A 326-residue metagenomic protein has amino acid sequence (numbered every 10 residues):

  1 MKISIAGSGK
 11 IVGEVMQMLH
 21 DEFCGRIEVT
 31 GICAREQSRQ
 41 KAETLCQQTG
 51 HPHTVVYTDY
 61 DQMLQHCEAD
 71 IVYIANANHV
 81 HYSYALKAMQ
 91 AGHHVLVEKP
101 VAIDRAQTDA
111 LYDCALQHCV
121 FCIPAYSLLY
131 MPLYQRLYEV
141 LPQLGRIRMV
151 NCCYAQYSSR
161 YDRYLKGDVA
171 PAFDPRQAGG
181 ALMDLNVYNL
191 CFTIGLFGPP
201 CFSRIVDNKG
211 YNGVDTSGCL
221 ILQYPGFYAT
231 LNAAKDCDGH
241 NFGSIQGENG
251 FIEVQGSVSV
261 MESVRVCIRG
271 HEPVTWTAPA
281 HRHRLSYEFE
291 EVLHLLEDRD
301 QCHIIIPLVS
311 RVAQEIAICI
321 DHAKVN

Functional and structural regions predicted by a protein language model:
M1-T49, V325: N-terminal Rossmann-like dinucleotide-binding module
R26, V55, I71, D109 (+1 more regions): C-terminal helix-rich "cap/oligomerization" subdomain common to oxidoreductases
Q37, T277-E290: Active-site loop of classical SDR/Rossmann-like NAD(P)-dependent oxidoreductases, centered on the catalytic Tyr-X3-Lys
P52-C114: Beta-loop-alpha module in the N-terminal Rossmann-like domain of NAD(P)-dependent dehydrogenases, especially those
V97-E98, C122-P124, V254: Hydrophobic residues in well-ordered beta-strands that form the structural core
A110-S127, R148-M149: Rossmann-fold dehydrogenase core element
M131-C201: Predominantly a Rossmann-like dinucleotide-binding segment in NAD(P)-dependent oxidoreductases
N189-V260, F289-L296: Contiguous beta-strand/loop segments that form the cofactor/metal-binding neighborhood of enzyme cores
